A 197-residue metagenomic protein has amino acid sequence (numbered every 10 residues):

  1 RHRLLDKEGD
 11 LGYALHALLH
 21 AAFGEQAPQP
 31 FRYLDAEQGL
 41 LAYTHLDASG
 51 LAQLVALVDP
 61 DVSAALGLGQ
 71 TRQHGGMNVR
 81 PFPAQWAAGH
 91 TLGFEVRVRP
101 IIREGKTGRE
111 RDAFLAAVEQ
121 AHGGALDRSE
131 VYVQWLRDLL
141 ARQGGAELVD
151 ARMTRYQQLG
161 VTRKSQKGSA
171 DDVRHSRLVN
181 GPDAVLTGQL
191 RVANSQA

Functional and structural regions predicted by a protein language model:
R1-A197: RNA-interacting cores
